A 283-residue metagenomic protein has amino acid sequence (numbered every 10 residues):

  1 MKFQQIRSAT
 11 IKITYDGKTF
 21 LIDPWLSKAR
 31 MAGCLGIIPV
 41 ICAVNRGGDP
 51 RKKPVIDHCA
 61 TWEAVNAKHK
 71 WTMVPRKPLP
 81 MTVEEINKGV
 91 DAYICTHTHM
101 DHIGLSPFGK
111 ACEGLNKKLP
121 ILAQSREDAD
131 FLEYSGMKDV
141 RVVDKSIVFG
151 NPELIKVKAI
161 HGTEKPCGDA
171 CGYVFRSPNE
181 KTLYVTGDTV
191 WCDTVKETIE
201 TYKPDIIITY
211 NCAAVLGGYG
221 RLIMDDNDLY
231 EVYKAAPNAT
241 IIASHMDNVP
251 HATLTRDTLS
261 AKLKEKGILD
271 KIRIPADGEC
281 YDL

Functional and structural regions predicted by a protein language model:
M1-F3: Short, hydrophobic/aromatic-rich segments at coil-to-beta transitions
Q5-K18, L26, C34, V148-D205 (+2 more regions): Catalytic core of the metallo-beta-lactamase
K18-I94, L105-K110, T163-K165, W191-T201: Pre-active-site segment of Zn-dependent metallo-hydrolases
L21-W25, K68-P75, G89-D101, I121-S125 (+5 more regions): Active-site neighborhood of phospho(di)ester-bond hydrolases with catalytic His/Asp-centered motifs
S27-A29, T98-I103, D128-F131, I147-V148 (+6 more regions): Active-site environment of divalent metal-dependent phosphoester hydrolases
K52, A67, A123, V190-D277: Cap/insert and terminal regions of metallo-dependent hydrolase folds
G104-G114, E127-D128, Y134, H251-L259: Metal-dependent catalytic neighborhoods of phosphoester/phosphodiester hydrolases
N116, A123-E180, A261-L283: Metallo-beta-lactamase
